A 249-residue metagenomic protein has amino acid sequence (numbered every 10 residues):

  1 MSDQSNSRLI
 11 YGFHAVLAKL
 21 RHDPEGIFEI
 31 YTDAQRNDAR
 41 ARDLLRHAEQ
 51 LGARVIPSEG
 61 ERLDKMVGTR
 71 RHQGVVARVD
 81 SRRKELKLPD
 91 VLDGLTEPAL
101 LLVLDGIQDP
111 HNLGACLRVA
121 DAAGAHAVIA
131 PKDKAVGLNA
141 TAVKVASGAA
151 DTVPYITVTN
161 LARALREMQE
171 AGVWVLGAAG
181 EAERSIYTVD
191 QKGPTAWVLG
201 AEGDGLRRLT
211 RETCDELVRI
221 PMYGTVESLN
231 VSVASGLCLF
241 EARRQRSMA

Functional and structural regions predicted by a protein language model:
M1-V91: N-terminal positively charged helical leader segments and presequences
L17, D121-A122, V143-A149, R208-A249: Structured adenosyl-cofactor binding patch, chiefly the S-adenosyl-L-methionine
A18, H22-E25, T32, R36 (+2 more regions): RNA substrate-binding interface of SAM-dependent RNA methyltransferases
Q35-R36, E61, D133-A135, E202-D204 (+1 more regions): Short, acidic/turn-prone active-site loops that include or flank metal/cofactor- and phosphate-binding residues
E61-M66, R83-E85, L161-L165, R184 (+1 more regions): A short acidic, often aromatic-flanked loop/helix-cap motif at beta-alpha or helix-coil junctions that lines enzyme
M66-D80, A146-A149, P154-V158, Q191-G200: Short basic, glycine-rich beta-strand/loop surfaces that mediate nucleic-acid
L176-S232: Active-site/ligand-binding-proximal alpha/beta "capping" segment
